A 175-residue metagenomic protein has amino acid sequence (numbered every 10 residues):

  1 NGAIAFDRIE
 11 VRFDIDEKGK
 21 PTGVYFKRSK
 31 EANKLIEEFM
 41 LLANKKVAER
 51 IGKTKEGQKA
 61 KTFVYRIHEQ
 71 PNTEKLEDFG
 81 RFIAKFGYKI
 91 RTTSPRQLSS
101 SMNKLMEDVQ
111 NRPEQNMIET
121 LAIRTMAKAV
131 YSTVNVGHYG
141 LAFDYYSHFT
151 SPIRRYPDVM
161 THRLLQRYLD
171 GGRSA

Functional and structural regions predicted by a protein language model:
N1-A175: Electropositive polyanion-binding surfaces
